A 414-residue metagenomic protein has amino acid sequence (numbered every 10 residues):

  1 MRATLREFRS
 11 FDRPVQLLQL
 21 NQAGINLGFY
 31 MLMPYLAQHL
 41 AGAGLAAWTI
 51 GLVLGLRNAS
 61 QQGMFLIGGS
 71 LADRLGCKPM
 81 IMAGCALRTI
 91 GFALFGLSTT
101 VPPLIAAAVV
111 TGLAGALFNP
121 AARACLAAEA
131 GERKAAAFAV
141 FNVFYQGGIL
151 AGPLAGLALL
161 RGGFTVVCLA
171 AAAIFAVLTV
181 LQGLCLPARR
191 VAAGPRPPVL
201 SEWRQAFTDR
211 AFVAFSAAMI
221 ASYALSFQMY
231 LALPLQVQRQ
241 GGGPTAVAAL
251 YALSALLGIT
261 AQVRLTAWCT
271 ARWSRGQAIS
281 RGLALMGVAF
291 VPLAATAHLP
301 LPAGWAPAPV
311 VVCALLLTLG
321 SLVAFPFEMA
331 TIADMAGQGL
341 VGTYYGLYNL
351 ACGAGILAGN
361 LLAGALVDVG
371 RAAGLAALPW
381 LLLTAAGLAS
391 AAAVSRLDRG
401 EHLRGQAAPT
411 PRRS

Functional and structural regions predicted by a protein language model:
M1-D12, P187-A218, S414: Juxtamembrane intracellular "pre-TM" segments in multi-pass secondary transporters
S10-N58, V213-A218, S222-L250: Helix-loop boundary and gating motifs at the non-cytosolic
Q62-T99: Conserved MFS/SLC helix-loop-helix module at the cytosolic interface between two early adjacent transmembrane helices
M64-G76, T260-R275, V367: Helix-to-loop junctions at the C-terminal end of transmembrane segments in multipass secondary transporters
P79-A93, Q277-P292: Structural signature of the two symmetry-related core transmembrane helices
A107-G147: Cytoplasmic helix-loop-helix junction between adjacent transmembrane helices in 12-TM secondary transporters
L160-A173, A365-G387: A membrane-interface helix-boundary motif in multi-pass transporters
A173-A192, A393-D398: C-terminal membrane-cytosol helix-exit motif in multi-pass small-molecule transporters
